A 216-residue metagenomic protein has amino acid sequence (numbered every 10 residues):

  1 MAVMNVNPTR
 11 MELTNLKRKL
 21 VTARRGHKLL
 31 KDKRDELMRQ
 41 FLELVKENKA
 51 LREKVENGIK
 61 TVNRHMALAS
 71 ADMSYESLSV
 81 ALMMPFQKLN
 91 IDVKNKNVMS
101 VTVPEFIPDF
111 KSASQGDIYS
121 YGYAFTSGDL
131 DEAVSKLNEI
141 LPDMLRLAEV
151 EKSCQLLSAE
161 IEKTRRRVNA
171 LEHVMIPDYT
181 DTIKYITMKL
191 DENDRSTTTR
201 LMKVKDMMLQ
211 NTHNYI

Functional and structural regions predicted by a protein language model:
M1-I216: Charge-rich amphipathic alpha-helical interaction elements
